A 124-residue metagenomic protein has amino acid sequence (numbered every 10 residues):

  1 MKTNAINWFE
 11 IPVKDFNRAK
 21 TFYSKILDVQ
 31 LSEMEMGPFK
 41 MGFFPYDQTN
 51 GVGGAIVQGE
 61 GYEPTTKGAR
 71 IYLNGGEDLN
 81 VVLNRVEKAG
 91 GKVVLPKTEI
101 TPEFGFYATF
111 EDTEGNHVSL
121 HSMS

Functional and structural regions predicted by a protein language model:
M1-K20, A69-I71, S122-S124: N-terminal beta-strand motif that seeds the catalytic metal site of vicinal oxygen chelate
E10-G51, T101: Core segments of cupin and vicinal oxygen chelate
F16, I71-E114: Vicinal oxygen chelate
F16, K40-N74: Conserved, structured core segments of small domains
F44-T49, F110-T113, M123: Active-site beta-strand termini and strand-to-loop segments that position acidic
K88, L120-H121: A beta-strand edge to alpha-helix "cap/lid" segment located at domain peripheries
